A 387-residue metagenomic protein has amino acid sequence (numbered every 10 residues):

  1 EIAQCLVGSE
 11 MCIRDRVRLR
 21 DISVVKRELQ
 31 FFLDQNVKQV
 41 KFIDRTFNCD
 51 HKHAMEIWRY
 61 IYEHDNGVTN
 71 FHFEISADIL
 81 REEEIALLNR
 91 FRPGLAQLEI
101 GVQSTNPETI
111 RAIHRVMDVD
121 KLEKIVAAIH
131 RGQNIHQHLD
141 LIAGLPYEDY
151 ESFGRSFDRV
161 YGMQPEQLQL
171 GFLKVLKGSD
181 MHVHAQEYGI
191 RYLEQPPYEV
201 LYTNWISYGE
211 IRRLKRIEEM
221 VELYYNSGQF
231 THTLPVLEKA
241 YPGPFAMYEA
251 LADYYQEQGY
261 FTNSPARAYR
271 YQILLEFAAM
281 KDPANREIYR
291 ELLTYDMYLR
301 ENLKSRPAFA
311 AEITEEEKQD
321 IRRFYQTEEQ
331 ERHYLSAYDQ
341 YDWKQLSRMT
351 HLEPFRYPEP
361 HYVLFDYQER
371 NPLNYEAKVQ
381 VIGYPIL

Functional and structural regions predicted by a protein language model:
E1-I2: Short, exposed "boundary/linker" segments that immediately precede the start of a downstream structural module
C5: Cationic, low-complexity basic patches in intrinsically disordered or flexible, solvent-exposed regions
G8-R131: Radical SAM [4Fe-4S] cluster-binding motif and immediate context
V25, F42, I100, D140 (+3 more regions): Conserved, mostly hydrophobic/aromatic
H51-K52, V102, E108-I113, A143-S152 (+1 more regions): Flexible glycine/acidic-rich beta-alpha junction loops that bind and position SAM and/or redox cofactors in anaerobic
W58-R59, S156, A185-Y188: Short, hinge-like loop/turn segments at secondary-structure boundaries
E83-L88, Y147-Q164: Catalytic cores of alpha/beta
E219-L387: Radical SAM enzyme core and accessory elements
